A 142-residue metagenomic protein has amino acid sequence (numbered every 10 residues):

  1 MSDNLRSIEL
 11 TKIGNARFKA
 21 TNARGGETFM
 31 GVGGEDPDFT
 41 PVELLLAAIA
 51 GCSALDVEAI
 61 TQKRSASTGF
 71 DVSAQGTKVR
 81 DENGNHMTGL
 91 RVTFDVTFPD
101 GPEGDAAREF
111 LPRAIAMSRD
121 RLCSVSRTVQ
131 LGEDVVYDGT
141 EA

Functional and structural regions predicted by a protein language model:
M1-A47, E58-A142: Extended beta-strand/beta-hairpin segments
C52-S53: Alpha-helical metal-binding/catalytic segments enriched in His/Glu/Asp
